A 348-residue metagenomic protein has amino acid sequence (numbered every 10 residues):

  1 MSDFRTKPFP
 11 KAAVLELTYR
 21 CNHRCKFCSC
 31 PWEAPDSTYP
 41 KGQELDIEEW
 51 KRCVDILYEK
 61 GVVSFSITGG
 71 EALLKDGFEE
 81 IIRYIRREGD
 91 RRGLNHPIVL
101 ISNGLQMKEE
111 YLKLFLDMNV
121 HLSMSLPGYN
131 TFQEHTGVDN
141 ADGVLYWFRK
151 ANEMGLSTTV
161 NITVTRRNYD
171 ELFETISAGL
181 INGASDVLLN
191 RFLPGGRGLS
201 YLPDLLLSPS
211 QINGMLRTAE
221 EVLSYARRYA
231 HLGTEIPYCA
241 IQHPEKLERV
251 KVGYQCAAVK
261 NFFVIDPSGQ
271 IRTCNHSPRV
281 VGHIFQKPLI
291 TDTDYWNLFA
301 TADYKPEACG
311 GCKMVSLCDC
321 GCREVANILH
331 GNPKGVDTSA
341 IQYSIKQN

Functional and structural regions predicted by a protein language model:
R5-L45: Canonical Radical SAM [4Fe-4S] cluster-binding loop centered on the CxxxCxxC motif and its immediate flanking residues
C30-P40, P278-V281, V315-I345: Iron-sulfur (Fe-S) cluster-binding segments and ferredoxin-like electron-carrier domains, especially [2Fe-2S]
A34, G42-T68, K75-L193: Radical SAM/AdoMet-radical enzyme domain recognition
D46-C53, T291-T293, L329-N348: Short microdomains enriched in Cys/His and/or Lys/Arg
S210-E245, Q270-C320, E324-L329: C-terminal accessory region of radical SAM enzymes
E245-Y254: Short, basic/aromatic recognition patches
C256-K260: Short, small/polar residue-rich loop motifs at catalytic or cofactor-binding pockets
I265-D266: Short, acidic, Ser/Thr-enriched surface-loop or helix-capping motifs
